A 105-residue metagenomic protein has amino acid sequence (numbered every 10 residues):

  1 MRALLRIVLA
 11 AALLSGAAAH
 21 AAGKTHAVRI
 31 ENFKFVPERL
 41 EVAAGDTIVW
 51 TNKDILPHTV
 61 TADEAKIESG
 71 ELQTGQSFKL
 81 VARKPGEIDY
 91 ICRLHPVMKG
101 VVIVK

Functional and structural regions predicted by a protein language model:
R2-L5, G16-K105: Extracytoplasmic copper-binding redox domains, predominantly the cupredoxin/blue-copper superfamily
I7-L13: Sec-dependent N-terminal signal peptides
